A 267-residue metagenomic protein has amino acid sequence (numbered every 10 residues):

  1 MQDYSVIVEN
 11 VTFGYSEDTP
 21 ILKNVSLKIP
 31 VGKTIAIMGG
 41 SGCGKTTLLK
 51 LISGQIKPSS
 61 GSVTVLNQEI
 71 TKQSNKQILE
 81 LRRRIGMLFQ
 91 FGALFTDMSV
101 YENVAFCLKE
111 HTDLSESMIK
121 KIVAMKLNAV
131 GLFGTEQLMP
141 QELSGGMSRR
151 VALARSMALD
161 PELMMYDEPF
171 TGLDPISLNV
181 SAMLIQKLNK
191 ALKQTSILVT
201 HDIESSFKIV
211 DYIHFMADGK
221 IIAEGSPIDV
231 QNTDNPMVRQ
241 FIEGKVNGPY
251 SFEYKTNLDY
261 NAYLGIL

Functional and structural regions predicted by a protein language model:
M38-G40: The feature captures the beta-strand-to-loop junction immediately N-terminal to the Walker
S53: Helix-to-loop junction immediately C-terminal to a conserved catalytic motif
G61-E69: Conserved ABC transporter NBD signature motif
E69, E116-T135: Conserved ABC ATPase "signature" region
M139-L143, M147: Conserved ABC ATPase signature
A158-E162: A short, proline-enriched helix->beta-strand linker immediately N-terminal to the Walker B motif in ABC-type P-loop
M164-D167: Catalytic Walker B motif of ABC-type/P-loop ATPase nucleotide-binding domains
